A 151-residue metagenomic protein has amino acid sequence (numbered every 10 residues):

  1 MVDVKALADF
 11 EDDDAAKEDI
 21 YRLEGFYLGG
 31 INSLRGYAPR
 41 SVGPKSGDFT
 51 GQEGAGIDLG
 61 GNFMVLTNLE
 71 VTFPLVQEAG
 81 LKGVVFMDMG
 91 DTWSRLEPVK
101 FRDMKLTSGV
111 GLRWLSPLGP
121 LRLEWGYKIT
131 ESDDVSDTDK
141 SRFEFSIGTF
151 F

Functional and structural regions predicted by a protein language model:
M1-L81, F86-M89, W93-R95, D133-S136 (+1 more regions): C-terminal outer-membrane beta-barrel translocator/porin domains of Gram-negative envelope proteins and their
R40-S46, M104-T107, L118-W125: Low-complexity, flexible helical/coil segments
M64-N68, K105-G109, R142: Transmembrane beta-barrel architecture of outer-membrane proteins
L81-F86, P120-G126: Conserved active-site loop/cleft motifs that coordinate metal ions or position small ligands
R95, V99-S116: Strand-loop-strand
R102-D103, D137-S141: Short, conserved loop/turn and helix-capping segments at secondary-structure boundaries that abut family-defining
V110-S116, L121, D139-F151: Outer-membrane beta-barrel "beta-signal"
Y127-E131: A short, acidic, flexible beta-alpha connecting loop/helix-capping segment that sits on the rim of active
